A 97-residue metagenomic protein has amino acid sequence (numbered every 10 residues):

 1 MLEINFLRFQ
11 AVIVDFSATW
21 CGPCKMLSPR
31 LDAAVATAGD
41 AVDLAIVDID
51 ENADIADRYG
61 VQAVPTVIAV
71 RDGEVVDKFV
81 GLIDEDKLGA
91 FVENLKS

Functional and structural regions predicted by a protein language model:
M1-A11, A53: A short beta-strand-turn-helix
R8-A11, S28-V47: Conserved helix-turn-beta segment immediately C-terminal to the redox Cys motif in thioredoxin-like folds
F9-V12, S17-W20, A63: Short pre-active-site segment immediately N-terminal to redox-active cysteine/selenocysteine motifs in thiol-based
F16-R30: Conserved redox-active cysteine motifs that mediate thiol-disulfide chemistry, especially di-cysteine Cys-X(1-2)-Cys
A18, I49, D72: Active-site loop/turn elements of alpha/beta-hydrolase fold enzymes, especially the short glycine-/histidine-rich
I49-D57: Structural microenvironment flanking redox-active thiols in thiol-disulfide oxidoreductases
A63, I68-S97: Non-catalytic, surface beta->alpha helical segment in thiol-disulfide oxidoreductase systems
